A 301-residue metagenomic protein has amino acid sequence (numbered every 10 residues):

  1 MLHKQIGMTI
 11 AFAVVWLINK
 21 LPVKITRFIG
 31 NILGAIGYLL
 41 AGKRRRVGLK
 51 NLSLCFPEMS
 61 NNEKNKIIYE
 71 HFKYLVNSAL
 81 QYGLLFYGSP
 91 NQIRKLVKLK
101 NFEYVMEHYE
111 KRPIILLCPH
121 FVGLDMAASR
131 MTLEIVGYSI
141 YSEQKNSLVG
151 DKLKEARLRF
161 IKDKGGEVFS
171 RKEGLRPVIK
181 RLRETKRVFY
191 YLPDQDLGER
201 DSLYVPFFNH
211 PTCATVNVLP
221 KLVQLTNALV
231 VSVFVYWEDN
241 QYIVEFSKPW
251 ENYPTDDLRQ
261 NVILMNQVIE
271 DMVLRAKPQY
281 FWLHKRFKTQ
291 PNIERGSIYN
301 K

Functional and structural regions predicted by a protein language model:
M1-C118, G123, G150-A156: Membrane-anchoring hydrophobic helices of lipid-metabolizing enzymes
L21, L40, C55-P57, I161 (+3 more regions): A broad structural signal for alpha-helix termini and local helix breaks/kinks
K66-Y69, K172-K301: Non-catalytic C-terminal accessory region of glycerolipid acyltransferases and related lyso-lipid remodeling enzymes
N91-V97, K164-S170, F208-H210: Short, flexible loop segments at the rims of nucleotide/cofactor-binding pockets, characterized by
K98-F102, G123-L124, V149, R171-L175 (+2 more regions): Amphipathic coiled-coil/heptad-repeat helices and related helical stalk/stem segments that mediate oligomerization
E110-P113, V136, K186, N227: Residue-level detector of structured alpha->beta connecting loops
R112-K172, E199-L203: Catalytic core of membrane glycerolipid acyltransferases/transacylases, capturing the structured, soluble-facing
